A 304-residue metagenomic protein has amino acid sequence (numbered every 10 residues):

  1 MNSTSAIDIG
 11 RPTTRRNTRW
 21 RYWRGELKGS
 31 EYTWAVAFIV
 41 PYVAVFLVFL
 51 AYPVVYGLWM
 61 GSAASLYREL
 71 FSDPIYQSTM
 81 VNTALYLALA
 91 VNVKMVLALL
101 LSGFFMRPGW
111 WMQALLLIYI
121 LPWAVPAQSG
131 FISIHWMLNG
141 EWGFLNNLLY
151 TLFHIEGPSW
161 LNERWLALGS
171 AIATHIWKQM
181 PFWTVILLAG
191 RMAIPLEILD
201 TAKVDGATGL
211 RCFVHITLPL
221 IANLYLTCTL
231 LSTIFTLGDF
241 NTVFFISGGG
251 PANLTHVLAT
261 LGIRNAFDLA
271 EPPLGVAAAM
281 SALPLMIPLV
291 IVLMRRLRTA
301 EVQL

Functional and structural regions predicted by a protein language model:
M1-G29: Short, Lys/Arg-rich, polar N-terminal cytosolic tail immediately upstream of the first transmembrane signal-anchor
E31-L304: A structural signal for multi-pass alpha-helical bundles of membrane permease subunits that mediate small-molecule
